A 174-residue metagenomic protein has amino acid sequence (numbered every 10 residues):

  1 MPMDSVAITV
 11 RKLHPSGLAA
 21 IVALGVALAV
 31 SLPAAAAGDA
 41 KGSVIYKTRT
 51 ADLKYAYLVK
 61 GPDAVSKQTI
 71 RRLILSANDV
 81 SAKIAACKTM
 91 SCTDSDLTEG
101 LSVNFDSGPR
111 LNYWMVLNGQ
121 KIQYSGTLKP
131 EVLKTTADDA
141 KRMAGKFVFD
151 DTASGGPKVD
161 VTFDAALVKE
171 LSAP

Functional and structural regions predicted by a protein language model:
D4-V22: Bacterial N-terminal signal peptides that target proteins for export
A19-S31: Bacterial N-terminal signal peptides
L32-A36: Sec/Tat signal peptide C-region and signal peptidase I cleavage site
A37-L58: Charge-rich, low-complexity N-terminal segments
G38-D39, S43, K146-P174: Edge beta-strand at a domain terminus
R49-T50, Q123-K129, P157-T162: Amphipathic hydrophobic-ligand
D63-A140: Surface-exposed helix/loop patches within compact recognition domains
D139-F147: A short hydrophobic beta-strand element
